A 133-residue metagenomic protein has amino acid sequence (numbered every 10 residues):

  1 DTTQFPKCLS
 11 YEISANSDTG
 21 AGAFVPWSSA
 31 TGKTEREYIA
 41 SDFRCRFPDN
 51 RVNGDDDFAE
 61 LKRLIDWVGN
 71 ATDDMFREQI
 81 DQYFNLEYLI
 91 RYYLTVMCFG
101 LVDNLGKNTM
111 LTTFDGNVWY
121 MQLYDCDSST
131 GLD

Functional and structural regions predicted by a protein language model:
D1-D133: Phosphate/dinucleotide-binding and metal-coordinating scaffold of catalytic cores in nucleotide-dependent enzymes
